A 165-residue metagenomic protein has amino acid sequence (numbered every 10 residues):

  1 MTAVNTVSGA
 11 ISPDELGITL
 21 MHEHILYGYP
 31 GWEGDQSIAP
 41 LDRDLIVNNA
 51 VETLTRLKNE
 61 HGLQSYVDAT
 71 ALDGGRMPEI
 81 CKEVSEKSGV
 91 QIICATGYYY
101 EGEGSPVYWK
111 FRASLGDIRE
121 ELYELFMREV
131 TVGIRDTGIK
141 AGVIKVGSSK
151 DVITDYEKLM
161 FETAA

Functional and structural regions predicted by a protein language model:
T2-E23: N-terminal basic/disordered segments at the start of proteins
S12, L16, P30-G31, S149: Short capping/connector residues at structural and topological boundaries
L16-L26, G34-Q91, I118-I139: Alpha-helical scaffold segments that flank or form the walls of functional sites
L26-G28, L72-R76, E101-G102, K150-V152: Active-site environment of divalent metal-dependent phosphoester hydrolases
G31-Q36, S105: Gly-rich Lys/Arg/Thr-decorated short loops/hinges at beta-loop-alpha junctions or inter-strand turns that position
E83-E86, Q91-I93, G97-A165: Active-site gating/metal-coordination segments in enzymes
